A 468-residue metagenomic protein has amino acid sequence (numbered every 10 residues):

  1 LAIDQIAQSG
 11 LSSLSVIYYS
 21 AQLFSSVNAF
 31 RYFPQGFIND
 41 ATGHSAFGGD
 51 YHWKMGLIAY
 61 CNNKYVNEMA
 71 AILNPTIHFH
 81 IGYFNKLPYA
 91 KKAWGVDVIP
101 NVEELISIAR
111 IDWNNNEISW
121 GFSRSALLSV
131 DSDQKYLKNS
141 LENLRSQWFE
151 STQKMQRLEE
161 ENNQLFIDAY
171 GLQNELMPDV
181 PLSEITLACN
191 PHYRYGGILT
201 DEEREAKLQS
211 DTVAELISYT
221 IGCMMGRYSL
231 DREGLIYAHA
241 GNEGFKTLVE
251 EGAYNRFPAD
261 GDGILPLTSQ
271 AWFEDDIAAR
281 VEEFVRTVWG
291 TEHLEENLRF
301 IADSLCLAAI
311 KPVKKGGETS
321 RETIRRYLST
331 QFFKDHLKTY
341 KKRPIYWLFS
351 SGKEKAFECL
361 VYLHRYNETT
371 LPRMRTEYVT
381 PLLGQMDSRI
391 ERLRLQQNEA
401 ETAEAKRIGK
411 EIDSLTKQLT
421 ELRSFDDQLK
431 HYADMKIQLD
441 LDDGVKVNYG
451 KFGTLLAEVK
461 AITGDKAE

Functional and structural regions predicted by a protein language model:
L1-G49, I99, I108, L137-W148 (+8 more regions): Polyanion-binding catalytic cores of nucleic-acid enzymes and NTP/SAM-utilizing transferases
S13-F30, F37-N39, G56-A71, I221-C223 (+4 more regions): Short Ser/Thr-interspersed hydrophobic loop/turn segments at strand-loop and sheet-helix junctions that line or gate
L23-S25, A46-D50, Y83, P88-A93 (+3 more regions): Short, flexible loop/turn elements at secondary-structure junctions
F33-Q35, D40-G43, C61-L87, R110-I118 (+1 more regions): Glycine-anchored helix-breaking recognition loops at helix->coil/strand junctions
D50-I58, W94-I99: Short, conserved charged micro-motifs
H78-Y83, E117-L128, S183-A188, A238-N242: A glycine-rich phosphate-binding loop feature that marks nucleotide/adenosyl-phosphate handling sites
Y83-F166, V379-Q397: Extended amphipathic alpha-helical segments enriched in small hydrophobics
F149, Q153-R157, N163-G171, E175-E468: Terminal accessory regions of large proteins
